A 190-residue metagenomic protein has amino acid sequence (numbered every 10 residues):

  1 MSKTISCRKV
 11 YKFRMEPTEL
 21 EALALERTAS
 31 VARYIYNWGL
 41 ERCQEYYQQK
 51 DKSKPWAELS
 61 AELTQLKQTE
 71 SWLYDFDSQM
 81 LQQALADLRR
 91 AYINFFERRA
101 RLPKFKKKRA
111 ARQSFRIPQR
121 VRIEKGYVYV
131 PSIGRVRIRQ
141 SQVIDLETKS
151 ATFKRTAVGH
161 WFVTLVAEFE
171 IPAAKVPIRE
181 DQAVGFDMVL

Functional and structural regions predicted by a protein language model:
M1-L190: Nucleic-acid substrate recognition interfaces
